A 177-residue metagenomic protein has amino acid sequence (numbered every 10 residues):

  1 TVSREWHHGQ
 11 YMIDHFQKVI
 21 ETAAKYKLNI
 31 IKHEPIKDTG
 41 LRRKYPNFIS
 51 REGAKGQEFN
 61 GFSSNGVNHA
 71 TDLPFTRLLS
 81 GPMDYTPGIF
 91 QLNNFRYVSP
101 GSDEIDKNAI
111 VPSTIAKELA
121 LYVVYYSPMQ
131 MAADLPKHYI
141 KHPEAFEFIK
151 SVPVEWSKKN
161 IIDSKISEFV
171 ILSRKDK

Functional and structural regions predicted by a protein language model:
T1-I105: Aromatic- and carboxylate-enriched substrate-binding clefts and catalytic-loop regions of carbohydrate-active enzymes
G9-M12, F16, A23, S113-K117 (+3 more regions): Active-site-proximal structural scaffolding
I13, V67, D106-K107, S113 (+2 more regions): Short secondary-structure boundary micro-motifs
E21-T22, F75-T76, S113-I115, S173-R174: A general structural signal for short secondary-structure junctions and capping/turn motifs
Y26-L28, N47, G81, K117-L121 (+2 more regions): Structural beta-strand/beta-sheet cores of well-ordered domains, especially the beta-sheet scaffolds that support
G88-D134: Charge-patterned, long linear interaction tracts outside catalytic cores
A116-D163: Catalytic cores of secreted or luminal carbohydrate-active enzymes
S164-K177: Carbohydrate-binding surface patches
